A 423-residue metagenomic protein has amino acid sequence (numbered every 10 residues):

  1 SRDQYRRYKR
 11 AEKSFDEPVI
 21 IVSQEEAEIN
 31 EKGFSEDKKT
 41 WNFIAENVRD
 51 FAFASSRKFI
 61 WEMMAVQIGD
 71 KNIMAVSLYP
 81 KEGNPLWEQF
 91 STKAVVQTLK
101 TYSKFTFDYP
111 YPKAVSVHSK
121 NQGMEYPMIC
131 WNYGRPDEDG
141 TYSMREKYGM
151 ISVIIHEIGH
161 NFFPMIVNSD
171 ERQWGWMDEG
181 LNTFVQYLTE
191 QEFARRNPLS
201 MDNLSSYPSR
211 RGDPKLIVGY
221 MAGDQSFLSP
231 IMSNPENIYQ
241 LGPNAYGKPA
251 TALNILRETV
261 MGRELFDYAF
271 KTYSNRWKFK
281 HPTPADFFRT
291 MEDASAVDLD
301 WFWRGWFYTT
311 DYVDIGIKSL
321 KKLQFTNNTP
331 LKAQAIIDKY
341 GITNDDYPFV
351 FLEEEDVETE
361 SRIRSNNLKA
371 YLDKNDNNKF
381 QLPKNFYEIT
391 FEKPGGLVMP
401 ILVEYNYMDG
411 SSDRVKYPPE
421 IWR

Functional and structural regions predicted by a protein language model:
S1-Y109, P243, E258, W277 (+8 more regions): Acidic/His-enriched low-complexity segments
F43, L78-L372, N378-P383, I389: Hydrophobic alpha-helical and helix-loop surface patches within well-folded domains that function as non-catalytic
